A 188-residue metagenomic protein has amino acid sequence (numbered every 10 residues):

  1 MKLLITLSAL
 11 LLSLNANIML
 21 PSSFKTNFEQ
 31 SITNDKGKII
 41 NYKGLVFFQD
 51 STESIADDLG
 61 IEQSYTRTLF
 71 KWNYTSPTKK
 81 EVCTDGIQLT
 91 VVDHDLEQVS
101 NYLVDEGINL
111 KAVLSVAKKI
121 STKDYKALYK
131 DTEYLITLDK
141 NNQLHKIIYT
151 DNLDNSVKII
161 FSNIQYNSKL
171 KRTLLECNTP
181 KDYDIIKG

Functional and structural regions predicted by a protein language model:
L3-S13: Sec-dependent N-terminal signal peptides
I18-T84: N-terminal mature ectodomain segment of secretory-pathway/periplasmic proteins
F28-Q30, F70-T75, D124-K130, K146-T150: Short beta-strand segments that buttress and anchor functional surface loops
L69, Q88-L89, Q143-K146: Structural motif
T78-K80, L89-V91, L96-V99, N152-D154: Short, surface-exposed beta-strand-loop junctions and turns on beta-sheet-rich folds
I87, L103-N109, L138-N142, N163-Y166: A short, sequence-level motif marking secondary-structure junctions
V91-V116: Acidic/charged, solvent-exposed loop-and-adjacent secondary-structure segments enriched in E/D, K/R, S/T, and G/P
T122, K130-E133, D139-G188: Non-transmembrane domains of secretory- and envelope-associated proteins
